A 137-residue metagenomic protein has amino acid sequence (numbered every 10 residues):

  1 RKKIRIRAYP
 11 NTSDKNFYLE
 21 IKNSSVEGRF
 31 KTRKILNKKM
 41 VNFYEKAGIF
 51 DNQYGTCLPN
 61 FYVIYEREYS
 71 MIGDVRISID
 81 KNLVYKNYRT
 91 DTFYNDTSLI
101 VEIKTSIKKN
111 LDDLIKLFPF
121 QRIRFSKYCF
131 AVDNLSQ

Functional and structural regions predicted by a protein language model:
R1-Q137: Phosphate-end processing signature that detects enzymes handling 5′-triphosphorylated RNA and polyphosphate
